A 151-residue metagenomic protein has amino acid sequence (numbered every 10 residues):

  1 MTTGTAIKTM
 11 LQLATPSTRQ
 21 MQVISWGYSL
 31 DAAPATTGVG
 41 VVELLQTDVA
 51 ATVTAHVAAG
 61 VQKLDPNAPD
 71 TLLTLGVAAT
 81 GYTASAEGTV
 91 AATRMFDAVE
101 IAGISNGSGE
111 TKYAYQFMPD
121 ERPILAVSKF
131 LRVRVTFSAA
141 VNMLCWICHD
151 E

Functional and structural regions predicted by a protein language model:
M1-K63, M118-E151: C-terminal interaction-tip segments
P66-E121: Extended, solvent-exposed segments with strong compositional bias
